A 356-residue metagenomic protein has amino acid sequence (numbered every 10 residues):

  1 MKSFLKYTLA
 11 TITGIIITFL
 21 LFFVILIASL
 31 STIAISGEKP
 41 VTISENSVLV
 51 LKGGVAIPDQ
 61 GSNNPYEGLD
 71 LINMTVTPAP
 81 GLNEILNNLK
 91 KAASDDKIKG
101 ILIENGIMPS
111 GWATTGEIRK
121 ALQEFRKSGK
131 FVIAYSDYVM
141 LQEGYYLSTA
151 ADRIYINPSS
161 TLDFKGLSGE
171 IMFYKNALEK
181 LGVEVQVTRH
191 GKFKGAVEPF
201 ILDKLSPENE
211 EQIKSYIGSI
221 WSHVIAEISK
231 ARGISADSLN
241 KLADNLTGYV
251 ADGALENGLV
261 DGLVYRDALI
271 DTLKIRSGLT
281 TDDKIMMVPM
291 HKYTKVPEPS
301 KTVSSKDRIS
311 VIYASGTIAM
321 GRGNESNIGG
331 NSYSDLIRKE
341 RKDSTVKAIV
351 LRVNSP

Functional and structural regions predicted by a protein language model:
M1-S235, N240-D244, G248, K274-P356: Small-residue-centered hinge/linker elements
Y155-I156, V260-R266: Short acidic-hydrophobic, aromatic-tinged amphipathic segments that line or gate anion-handling sites
D261-G262, I270-R276: Terminal amphipathic helices with adjacent charged low-complexity linkers/tails
